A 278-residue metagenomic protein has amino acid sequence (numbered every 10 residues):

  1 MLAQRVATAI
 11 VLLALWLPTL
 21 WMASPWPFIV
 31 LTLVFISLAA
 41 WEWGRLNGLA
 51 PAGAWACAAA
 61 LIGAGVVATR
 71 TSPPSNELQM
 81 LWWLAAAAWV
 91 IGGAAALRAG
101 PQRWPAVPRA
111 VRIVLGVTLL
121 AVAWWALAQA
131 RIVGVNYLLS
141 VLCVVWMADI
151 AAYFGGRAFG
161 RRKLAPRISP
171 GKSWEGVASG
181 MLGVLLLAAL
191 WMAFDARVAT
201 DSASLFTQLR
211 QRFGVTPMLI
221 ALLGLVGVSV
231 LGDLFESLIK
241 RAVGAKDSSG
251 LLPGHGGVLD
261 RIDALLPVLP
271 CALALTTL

Functional and structural regions predicted by a protein language model:
M1-L223: Membrane-embedded alpha-helical bundles of polytopic integral membrane proteins
V6, W43, I150, L234-S237 (+1 more regions): Generic detector of well-ordered alpha-helical packing
L13, V184, R261-A264, V268 (+1 more regions): Hydrophobic transmembrane alpha-helices of multi-pass small-molecule transporters
M147-R157, S229-R241: Short helical (or helix-break) motifs at transmembrane helix termini and adjacent helical loops in multi-pass membrane
A193-F194, L273-L278: Juxtamembrane boundary at the C-terminal end of a transmembrane helix
L223-L231, V258-L265: Hydrophobic transmembrane alpha-helical segments of multi-pass transport and channel proteins
R241-A264: Interfacial loop-to-transmembrane junctions
